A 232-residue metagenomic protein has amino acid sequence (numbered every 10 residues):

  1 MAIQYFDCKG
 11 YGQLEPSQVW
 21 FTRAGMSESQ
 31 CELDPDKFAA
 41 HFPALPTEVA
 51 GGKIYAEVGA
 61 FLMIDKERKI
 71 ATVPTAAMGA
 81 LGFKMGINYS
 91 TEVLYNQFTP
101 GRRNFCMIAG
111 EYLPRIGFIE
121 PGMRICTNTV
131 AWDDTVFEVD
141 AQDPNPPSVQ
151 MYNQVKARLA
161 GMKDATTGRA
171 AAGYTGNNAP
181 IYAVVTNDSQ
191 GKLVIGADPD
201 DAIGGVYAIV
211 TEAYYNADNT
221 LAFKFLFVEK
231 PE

Functional and structural regions predicted by a protein language model:
M1-E232: Surface-exposed, low-hydrophobicity beta-strand/loop segments enriched in small/polar/acidic residues
